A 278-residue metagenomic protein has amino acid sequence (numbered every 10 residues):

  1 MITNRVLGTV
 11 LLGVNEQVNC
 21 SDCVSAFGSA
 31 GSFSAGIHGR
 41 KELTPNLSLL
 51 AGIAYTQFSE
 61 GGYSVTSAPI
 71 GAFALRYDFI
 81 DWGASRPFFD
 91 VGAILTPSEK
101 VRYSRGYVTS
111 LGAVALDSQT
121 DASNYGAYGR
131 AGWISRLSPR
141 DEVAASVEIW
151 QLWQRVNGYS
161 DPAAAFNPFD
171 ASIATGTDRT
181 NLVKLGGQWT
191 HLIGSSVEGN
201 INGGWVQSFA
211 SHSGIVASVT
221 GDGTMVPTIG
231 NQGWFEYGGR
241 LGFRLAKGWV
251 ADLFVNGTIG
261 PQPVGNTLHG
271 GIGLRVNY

Functional and structural regions predicted by a protein language model:
M1-R136, N256, Q262-P263, T267-R275: Outer membrane beta-barrel translocator domains of Type V secretion systems
I2, V18, R40-P45, F79-G83 (+6 more regions): Outer-membrane beta-barrel strand-turn architecture
V18, V143-A144, T180, G238: Intrinsically disordered, low-complexity regions of eukaryotic proteins
A26-G31, I70-A72, R76, F169-Y278: Outer membrane beta-barrel transmembrane domains
G28, I53, Q57-T66, P97-Y125 (+3 more regions): Extracellular/periplasm-exposed beta-strand and loop segments of Gram-negative cell-envelope proteins, dominated by
F89-G92, A145-I149, G199-G203: Extended hydrophobic secondary-structure segments that form protein cores and membrane-embedded regions
R130, A144-W150, P162: Outer-membrane beta-barrel porins/channels
